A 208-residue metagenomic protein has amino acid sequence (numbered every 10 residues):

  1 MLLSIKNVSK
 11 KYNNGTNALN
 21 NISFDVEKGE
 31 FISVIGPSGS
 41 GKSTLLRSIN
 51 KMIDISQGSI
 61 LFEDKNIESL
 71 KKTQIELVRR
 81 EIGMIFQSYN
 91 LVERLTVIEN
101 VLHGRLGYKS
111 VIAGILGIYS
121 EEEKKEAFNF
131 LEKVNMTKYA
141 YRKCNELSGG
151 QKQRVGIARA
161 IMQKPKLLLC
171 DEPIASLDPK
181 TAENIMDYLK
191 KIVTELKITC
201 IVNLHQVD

Functional and structural regions predicted by a protein language model:
I35-P37: The feature captures the beta-strand-to-loop junction immediately N-terminal to the Walker
N50: Helix-to-loop junction immediately C-terminal to a conserved catalytic motif
N66, G114-K138: Conserved ABC ATPase "signature" region
K143-L147, Q151: Conserved ABC ATPase signature
K164: Conserved catalytic motifs of ABC-family nucleotide-binding domains
L168-D171: Catalytic Walker B motif of ABC-type/P-loop ATPase nucleotide-binding domains
P179-T181: Helix N-cap at the start of a conserved alpha-helix in ABC-type nucleotide-binding domains
